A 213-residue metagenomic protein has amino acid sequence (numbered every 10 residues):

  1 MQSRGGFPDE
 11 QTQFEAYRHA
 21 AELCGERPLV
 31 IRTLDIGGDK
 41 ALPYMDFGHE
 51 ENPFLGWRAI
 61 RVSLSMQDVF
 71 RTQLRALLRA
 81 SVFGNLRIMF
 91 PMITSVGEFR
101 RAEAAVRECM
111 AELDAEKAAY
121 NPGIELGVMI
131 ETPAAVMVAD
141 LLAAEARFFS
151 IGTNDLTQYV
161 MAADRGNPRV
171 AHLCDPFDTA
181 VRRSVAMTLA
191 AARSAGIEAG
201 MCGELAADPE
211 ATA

Functional and structural regions predicted by a protein language model:
M1-A213: Conserved alpha/beta-domain cores
